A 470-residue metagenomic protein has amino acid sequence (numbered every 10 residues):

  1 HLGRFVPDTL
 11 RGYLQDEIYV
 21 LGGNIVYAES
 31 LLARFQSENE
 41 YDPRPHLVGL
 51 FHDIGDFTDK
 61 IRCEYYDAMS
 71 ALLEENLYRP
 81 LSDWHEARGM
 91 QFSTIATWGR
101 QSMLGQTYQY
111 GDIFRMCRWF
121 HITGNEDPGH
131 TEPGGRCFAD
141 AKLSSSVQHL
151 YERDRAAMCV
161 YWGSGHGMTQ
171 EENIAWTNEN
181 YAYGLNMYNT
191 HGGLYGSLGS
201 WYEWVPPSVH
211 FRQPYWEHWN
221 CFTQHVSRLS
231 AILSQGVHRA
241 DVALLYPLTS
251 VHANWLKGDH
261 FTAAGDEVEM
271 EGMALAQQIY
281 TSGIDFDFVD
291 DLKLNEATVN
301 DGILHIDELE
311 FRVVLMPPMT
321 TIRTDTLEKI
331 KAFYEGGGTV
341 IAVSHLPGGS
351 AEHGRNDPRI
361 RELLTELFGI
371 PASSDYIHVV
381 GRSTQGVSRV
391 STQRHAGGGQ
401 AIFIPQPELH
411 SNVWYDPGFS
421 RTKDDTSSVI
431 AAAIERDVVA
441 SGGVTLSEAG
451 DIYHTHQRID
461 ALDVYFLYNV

Functional and structural regions predicted by a protein language model:
L2-G12, D16-V470: Carbohydrate-binding surfaces of carbohydrate-active enzymes
